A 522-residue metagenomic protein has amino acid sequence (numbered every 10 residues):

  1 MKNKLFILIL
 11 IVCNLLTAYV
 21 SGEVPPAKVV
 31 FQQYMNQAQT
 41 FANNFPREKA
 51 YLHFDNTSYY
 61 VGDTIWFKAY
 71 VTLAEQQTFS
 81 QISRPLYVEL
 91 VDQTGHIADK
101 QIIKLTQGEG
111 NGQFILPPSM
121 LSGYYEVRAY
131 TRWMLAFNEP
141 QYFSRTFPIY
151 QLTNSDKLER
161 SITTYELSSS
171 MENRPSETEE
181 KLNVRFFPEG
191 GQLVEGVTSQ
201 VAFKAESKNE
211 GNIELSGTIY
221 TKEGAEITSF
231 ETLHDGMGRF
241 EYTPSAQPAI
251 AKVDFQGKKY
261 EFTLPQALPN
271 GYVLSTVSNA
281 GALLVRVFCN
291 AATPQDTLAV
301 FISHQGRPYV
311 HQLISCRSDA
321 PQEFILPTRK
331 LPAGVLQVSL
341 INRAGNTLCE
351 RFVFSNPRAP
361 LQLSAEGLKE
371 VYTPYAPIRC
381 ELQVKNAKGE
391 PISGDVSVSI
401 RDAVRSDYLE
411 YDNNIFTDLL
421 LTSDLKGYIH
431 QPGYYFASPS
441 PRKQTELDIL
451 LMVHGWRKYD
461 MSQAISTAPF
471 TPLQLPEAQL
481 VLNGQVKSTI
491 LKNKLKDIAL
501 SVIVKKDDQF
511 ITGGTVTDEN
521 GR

Functional and structural regions predicted by a protein language model:
M1-Q33: Bacterial Sec-dependent N-terminal signal peptides
P26-V29, E126, W133-S176, T263-P265 (+2 more regions): Acidic glycine/proline-rich low-complexity segments
E48-Q76, L182-N209, A282-V287, S339 (+2 more regions): Beta-strand-rich structural segments
A69, Q101-L116, F230-P244, A320-L326 (+2 more regions): Glycine-centered loop-to-beta-strand initiation motif
Q77-Q81, P118-E126, P332-L336: Short glycine/proline/serine/threonine-rich loop/turn segments at secondary-structure transition edges
S80-V88, G211-I219, P294-V300, G389-S397 (+1 more regions): Short, ordered, surface-exposed loop/turn motifs in non-cytosolic proteins
Y87-K100, G217-S229, S303-Y309, S399-S406 (+1 more regions): Short amphipathic beta-strand segments in non-cytosolic proteins
M120-L121, T131-P140, Q256-E261, R307 (+1 more regions): Short acidic/polar inter-strand loop motif in beta-rich domains
